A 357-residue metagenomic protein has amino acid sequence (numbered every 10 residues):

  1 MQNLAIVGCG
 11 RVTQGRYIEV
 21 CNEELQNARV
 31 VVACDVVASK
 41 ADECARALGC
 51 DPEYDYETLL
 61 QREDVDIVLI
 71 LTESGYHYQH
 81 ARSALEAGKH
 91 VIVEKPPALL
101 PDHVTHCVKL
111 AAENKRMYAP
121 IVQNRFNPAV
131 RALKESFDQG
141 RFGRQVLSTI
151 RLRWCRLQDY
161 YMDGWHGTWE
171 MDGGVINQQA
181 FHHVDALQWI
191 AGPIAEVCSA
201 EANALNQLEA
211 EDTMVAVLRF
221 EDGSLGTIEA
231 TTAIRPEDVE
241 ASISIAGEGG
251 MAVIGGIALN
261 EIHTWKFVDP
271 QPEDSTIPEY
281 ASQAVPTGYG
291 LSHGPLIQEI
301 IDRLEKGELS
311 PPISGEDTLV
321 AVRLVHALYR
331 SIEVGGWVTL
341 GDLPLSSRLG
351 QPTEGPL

Functional and structural regions predicted by a protein language model:
M1-L48: N-terminal Rossmann-like dinucleotide-binding module
V12, V36, A284-I297: Active-site loop of classical SDR/Rossmann-like NAD(P)-dependent oxidoreductases, centered on the catalytic Tyr-X3-Lys
R29-V32, R303-A321: Glycine- and charged-residue-rich phosphate/anionic-cofactor binding loop of Rossmann-like
L48-L110: Beta-loop-alpha module in the N-terminal Rossmann-like domain of NAD(P)-dependent dehydrogenases, especially those
Y54, V93-E94, Y118-P120, I228 (+1 more regions): Hydrophobic residues in well-ordered beta-strands that form the structural core
H106-N124, G143-S148: Rossmann-fold dehydrogenase core element
N124-Q207, G335: Predominantly a Rossmann-like dinucleotide-binding segment in NAD(P)-dependent oxidoreductases
V184-E261, G294-L309, V325-L328, G341-L357: Contiguous beta-strand/loop segments that form the cofactor/metal-binding neighborhood of enzyme cores
